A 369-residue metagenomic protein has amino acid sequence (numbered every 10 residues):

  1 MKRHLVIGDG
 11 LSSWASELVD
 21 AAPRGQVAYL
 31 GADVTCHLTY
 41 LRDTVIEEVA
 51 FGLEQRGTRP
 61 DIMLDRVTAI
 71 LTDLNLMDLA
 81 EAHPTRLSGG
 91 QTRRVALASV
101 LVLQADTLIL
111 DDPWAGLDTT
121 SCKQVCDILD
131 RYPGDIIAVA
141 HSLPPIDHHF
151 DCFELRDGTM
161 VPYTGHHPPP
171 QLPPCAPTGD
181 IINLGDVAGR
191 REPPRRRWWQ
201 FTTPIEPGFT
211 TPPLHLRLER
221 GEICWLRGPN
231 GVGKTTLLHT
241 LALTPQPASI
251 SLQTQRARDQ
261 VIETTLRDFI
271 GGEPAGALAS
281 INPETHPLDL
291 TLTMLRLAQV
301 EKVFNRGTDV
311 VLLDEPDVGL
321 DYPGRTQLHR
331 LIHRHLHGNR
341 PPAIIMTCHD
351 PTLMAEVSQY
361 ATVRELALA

Functional and structural regions predicted by a protein language model:
K2-E54, I223, G228-P229, T235-A275 (+2 more regions): ABC ATPase nucleotide-binding domain signature region
P60, L64, I70-T85, A277-L292: Conserved ABC nucleotide-binding domain
H83, D112-P113, D118, H286 (+2 more regions): Walker B catalytic motif
L87-R94, L288-V300, Y322: ABC ATPase nucleotide-binding domain "signature motif"
L97, V300, L328: Hydrophobic anchor residue at the start of the ABC signature
L101, V303-F304: ABC ATPase C-loop
G134-S142, P341-C348: Conserved H-loop
S142-H148, D350-V357: Conserved H-loop
